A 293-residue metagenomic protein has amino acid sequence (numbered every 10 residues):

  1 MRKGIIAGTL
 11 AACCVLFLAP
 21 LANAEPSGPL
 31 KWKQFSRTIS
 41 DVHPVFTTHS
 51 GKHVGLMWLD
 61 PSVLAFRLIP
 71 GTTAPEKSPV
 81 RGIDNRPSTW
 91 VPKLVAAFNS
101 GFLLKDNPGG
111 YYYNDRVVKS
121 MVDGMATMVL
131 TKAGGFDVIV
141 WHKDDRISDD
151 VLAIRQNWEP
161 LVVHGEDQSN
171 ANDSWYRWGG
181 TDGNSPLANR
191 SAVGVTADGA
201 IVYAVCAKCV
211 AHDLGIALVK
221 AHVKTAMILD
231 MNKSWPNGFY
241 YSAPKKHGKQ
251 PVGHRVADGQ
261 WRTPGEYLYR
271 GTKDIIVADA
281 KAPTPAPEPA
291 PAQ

Functional and structural regions predicted by a protein language model:
M1-G4: Positively charged n-region of N-terminal signal peptides that target proteins for export
G8-A19: Bacterial N-terminal signal peptides
A22-S120: Zymogen propeptides
R37-V42, P108-Y112, A171-G179, A257-G259: Short Pro/Gly-enriched beta-strand edge/turn motifs at strand-loop
F98-Q168: Active-site-adjacent helix-turn-beta-strand microarchitecture at beta-sheet edges that either contains or buttresses
D106-G109, V138-I139, I147, A171 (+3 more regions): Extracytoplasmic/secreted cell-surface and envelope-processing proteins
R155-N184, R190: Histidine/lysine/aspartate-rich catalytic loop segments that bind and position anionic ligands
V163-H164, D182-P287: Extended C-terminal subregions enriched in glycine
